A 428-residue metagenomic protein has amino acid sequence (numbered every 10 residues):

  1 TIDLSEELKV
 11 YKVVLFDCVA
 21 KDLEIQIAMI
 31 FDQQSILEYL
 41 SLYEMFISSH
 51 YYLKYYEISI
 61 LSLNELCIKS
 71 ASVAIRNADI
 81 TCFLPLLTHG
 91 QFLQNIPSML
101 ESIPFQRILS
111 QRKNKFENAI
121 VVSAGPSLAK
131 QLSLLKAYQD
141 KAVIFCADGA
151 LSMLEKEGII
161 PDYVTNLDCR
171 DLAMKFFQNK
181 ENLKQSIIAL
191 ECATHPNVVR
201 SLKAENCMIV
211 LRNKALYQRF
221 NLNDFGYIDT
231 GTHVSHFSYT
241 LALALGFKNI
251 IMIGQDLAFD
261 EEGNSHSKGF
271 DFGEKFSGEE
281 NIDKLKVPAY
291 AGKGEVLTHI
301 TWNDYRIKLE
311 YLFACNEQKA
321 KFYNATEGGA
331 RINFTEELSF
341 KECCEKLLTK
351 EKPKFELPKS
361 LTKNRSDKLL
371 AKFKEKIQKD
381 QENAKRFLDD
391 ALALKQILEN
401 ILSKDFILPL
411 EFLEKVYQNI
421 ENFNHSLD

Functional and structural regions predicted by a protein language model:
T1-V122, P126-V143, S152-K156, I160 (+4 more regions): N-terminal donor/sugar-recognition subdomains of glycan-related enzymes, prototypically the membrane-proximal stem
D3, C146, A189, I250-G254 (+2 more regions): A structural signal for short, well-ordered beta-strand segments and their strand-loop junctions that often border
S5, D148-L151, N166-L172, E191-T194 (+3 more regions): Short, acidic/turn-prone active-site loops that include or flank metal/cofactor- and phosphate-binding residues
V143-C146, I160-C169, I187-L190, N206-R212 (+2 more regions): Short hydrophobic/aromatic-enriched beta-strand-loop microsegments
A150-L151, E157-D168, A242-S267: Glycine-rich phosphate/pyrophosphate-binding loops and their adjacent beta-strand/loop elements at enzyme active sites
I160-Y163, D168, E205-N206, F225 (+3 more regions): Short secondary-structure boundary/capping segments
P196-L257: Active-site/ligand-binding-proximal alpha/beta "capping" segment
N264-L312: Phosphate-binding loop/pocket of nucleotide- and phosphate-handling active sites
